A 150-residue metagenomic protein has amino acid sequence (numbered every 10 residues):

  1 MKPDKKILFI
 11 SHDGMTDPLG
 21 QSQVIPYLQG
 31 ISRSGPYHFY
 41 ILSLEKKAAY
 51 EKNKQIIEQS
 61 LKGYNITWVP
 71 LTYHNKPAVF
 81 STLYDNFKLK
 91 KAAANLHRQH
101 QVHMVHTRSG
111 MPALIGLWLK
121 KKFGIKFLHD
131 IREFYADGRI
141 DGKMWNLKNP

Functional and structural regions predicted by a protein language model:
M1-I56, K62-Y64, H100: N-terminal subdomain of nucleotide-sugar transferases
L8-I10, M104-H106, D130: Structural motif
P36, F123-K126: A short helix->loop->beta-strand "cap" motif at the edges of active sites that frequently abuts
S43, S109, H129-E133: A cross-domain feature marking catalytic cores of carbohydrate-active enzymes and several ubiquitous metabolic/repair
I56-L61, F123-G124, W145-K148: Short, hinge-like loop/turn segments at secondary-structure boundaries
T67-M104, G110-K122: An amphipathic, basic-hydrophobic alpha-helix
Y73-F80, H100, L128-P150: Acceptor-binding helix/loop patch of EC 2.4 sugar-transfer enzymes, predominantly nucleotide-sugar-dependent
